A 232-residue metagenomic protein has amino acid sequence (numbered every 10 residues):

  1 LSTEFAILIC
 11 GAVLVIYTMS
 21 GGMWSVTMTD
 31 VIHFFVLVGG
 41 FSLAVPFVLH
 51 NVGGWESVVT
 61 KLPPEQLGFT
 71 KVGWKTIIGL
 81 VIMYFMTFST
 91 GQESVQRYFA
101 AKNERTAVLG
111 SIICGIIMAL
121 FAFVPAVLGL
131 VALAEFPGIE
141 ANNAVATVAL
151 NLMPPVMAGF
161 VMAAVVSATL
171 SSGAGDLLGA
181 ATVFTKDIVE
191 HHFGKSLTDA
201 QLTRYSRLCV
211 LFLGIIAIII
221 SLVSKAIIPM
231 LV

Functional and structural regions predicted by a protein language model:
L1-V232: Membrane-embedded helix-loop-helix hairpins and adjacent transmembrane boundary segments in multi-pass transporters
